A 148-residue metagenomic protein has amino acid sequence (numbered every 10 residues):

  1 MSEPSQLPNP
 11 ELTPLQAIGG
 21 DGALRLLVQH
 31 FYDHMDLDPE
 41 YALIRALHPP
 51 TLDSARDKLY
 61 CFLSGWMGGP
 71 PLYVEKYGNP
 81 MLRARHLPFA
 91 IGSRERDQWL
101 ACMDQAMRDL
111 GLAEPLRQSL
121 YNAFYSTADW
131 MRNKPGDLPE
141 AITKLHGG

Functional and structural regions predicted by a protein language model:
S2-L12, R25-R108, Y121, G136-T143 (+1 more regions): Heme-based O2/NO sensor domains and their adjacent alpha-helical segments, primarily globin folds but also including
L12-G19: Short, Lys/Arg-rich amphipathic segments at extreme N-termini
G19-G20, T51: Glycine-centered helix-coil hinge/cap
G20-L24, L112: Amphipathic alpha-helical protein-protein interaction surfaces
M107-R117: Inter-helical turn/loop segments and adjacent helix faces that build the functional surface of alpha-helical bundle
A128-K134: Secretory-pathway/luminal and periplasmic proteins that interact with or process carbohydrate-rich
